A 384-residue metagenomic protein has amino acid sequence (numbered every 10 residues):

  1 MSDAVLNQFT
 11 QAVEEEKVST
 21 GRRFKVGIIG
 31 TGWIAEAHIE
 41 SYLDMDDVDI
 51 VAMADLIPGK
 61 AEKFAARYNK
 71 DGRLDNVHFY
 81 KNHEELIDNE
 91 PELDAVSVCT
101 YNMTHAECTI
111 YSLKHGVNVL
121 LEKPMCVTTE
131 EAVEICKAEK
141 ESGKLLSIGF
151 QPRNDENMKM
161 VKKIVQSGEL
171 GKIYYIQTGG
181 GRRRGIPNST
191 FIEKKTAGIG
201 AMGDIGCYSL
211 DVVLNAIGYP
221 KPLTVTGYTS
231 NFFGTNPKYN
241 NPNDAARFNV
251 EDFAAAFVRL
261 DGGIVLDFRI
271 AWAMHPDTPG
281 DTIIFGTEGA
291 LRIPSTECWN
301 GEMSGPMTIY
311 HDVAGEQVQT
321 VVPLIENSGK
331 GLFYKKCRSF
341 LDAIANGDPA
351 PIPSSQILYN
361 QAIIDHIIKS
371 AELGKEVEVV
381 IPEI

Functional and structural regions predicted by a protein language model:
S2, A95, Y101-R153, G168: Beta-strand-loop-alpha-helix segment that lines the small-molecule cofactor/substrate pocket of alpha/beta enzymes
S2-D71: N-terminal Rossmann-like dinucleotide-binding module
S2-R22, D211-E302, Y334-A350, D365 (+1 more regions): Contiguous beta-strand/loop segments that form the cofactor/metal-binding neighborhood of enzyme cores
D49-A52, V321-I325, A343-N360: Glycine- and charged-residue-rich phosphate/anionic-cofactor binding loop of Rossmann-like
N76-N82: Conserved SAM-binding strand-loop segment of SAM-dependent methyltransferases
K81, L121, V127, L146-I148 (+3 more regions): Hydrophobic residues in well-ordered beta-strands that form the structural core
K144, G171-Y175, K369-I384: C-terminal capping/lid region of NAD(P)-dependent oxidoreductase domains
P152-R247, G374: Predominantly a Rossmann-like dinucleotide-binding segment in NAD(P)-dependent oxidoreductases
